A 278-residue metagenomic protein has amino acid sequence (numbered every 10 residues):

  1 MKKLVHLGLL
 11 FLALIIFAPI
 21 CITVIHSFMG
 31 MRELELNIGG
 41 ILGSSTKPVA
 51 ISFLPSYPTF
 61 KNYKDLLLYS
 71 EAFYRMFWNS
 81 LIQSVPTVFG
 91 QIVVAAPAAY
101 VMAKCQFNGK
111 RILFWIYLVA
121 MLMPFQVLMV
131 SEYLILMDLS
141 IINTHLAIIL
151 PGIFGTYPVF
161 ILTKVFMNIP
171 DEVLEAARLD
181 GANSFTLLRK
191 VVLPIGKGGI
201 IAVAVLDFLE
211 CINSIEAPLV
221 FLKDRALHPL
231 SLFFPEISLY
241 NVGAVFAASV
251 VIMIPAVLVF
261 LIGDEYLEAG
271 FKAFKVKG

Functional and structural regions predicted by a protein language model:
K2-G278: A structural signal for multi-pass alpha-helical bundles of membrane permease subunits that mediate small-molecule
